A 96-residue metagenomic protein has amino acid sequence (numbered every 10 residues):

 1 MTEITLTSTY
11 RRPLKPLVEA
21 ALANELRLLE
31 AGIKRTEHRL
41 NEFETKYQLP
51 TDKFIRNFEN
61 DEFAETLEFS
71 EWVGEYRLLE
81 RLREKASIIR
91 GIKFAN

Functional and structural regions predicted by a protein language model:
M1-T45, L49-K53, E84-N96: Small, basic N-terminal interaction modules of short regulatory proteins
R56-V73, R77: Short, glycine/alanine-rich amphipathic alpha-helical segment that often forms an alpha-turn-alpha hairpin
